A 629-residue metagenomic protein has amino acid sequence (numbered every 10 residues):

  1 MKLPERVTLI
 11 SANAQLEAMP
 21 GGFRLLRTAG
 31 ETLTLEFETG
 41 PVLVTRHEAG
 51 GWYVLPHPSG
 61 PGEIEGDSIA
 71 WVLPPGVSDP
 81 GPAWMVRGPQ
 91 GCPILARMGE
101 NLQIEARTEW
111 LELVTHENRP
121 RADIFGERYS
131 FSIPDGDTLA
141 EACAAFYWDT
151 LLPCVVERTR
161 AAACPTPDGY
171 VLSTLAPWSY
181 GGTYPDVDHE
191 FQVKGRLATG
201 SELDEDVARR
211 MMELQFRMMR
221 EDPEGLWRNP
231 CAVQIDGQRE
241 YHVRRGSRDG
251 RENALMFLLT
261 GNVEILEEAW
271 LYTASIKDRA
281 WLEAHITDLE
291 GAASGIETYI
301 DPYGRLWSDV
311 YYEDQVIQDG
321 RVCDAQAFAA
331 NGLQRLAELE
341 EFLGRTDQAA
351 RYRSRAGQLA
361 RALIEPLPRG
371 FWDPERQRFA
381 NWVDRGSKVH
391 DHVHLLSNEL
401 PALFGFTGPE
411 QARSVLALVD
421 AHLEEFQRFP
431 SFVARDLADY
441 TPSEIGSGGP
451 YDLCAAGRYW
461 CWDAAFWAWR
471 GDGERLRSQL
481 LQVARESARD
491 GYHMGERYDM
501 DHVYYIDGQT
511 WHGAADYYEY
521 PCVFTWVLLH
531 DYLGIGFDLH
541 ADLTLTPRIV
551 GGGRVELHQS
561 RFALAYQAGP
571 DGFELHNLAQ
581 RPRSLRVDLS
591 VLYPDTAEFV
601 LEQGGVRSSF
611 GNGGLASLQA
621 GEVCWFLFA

Functional and structural regions predicted by a protein language model:
T8, I94-Y184, R210, D222-A232 (+1 more regions): Low-complexity, Ser/Thr/Pro/Gly-enriched N-terminal "stalk/linker" regions
T39-G40, H47-V54, G552-L592: Carbohydrate-binding surface patches
R107-H116, V606-A629: C-terminal beta-strand-rich structural cap/linker in extracellular carbohydrate-active enzymes
F131-C143, L197-M212, T273-E290, E338-A360 (+4 more regions): Structural helix-adjacent loops and short alpha-helical linkers that scaffold large soluble proteins
F146-T166, Y170, E202-L226, G237-H242 (+6 more regions): Long, well-ordered core segments of solenoidal/helical folds
F146-Y147, Y184, R244-G246, L255-G261 (+4 more regions): C-terminal capping/lid segments that line or modulate ligand- or cofactor-binding pockets
S179-P302, V322-A330, L453-A464, L476 (+3 more regions): Aromatic-rich carbohydrate-recognition surfaces in CAZymes
D222-C231, D301-D309, Q318-D324, F328-A421 (+4 more regions): Catalytic cores of carbohydrate-active enzymes
